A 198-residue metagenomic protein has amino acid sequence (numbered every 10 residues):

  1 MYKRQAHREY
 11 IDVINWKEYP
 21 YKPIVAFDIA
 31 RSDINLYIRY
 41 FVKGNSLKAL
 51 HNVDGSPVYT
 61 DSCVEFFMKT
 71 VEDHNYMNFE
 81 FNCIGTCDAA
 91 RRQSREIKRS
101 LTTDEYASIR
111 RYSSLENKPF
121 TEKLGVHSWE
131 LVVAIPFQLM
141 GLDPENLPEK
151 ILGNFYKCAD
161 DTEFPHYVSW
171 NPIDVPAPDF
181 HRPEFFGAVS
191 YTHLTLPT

Functional and structural regions predicted by a protein language model:
M1-Q5, T192-T198: Conserved small/polar residues in nucleotide/adenosyl-binding loops
H7, I14-R95: Surface-exposed, glycine/proline- and aromatic-rich loop segments on solvent-exposed faces across compartments
H7-Y10, N78-G125, E184-F185: Glycine-aromatic-enriched beta-strand/loop faces of beta-sandwich-type recognition domains, especially lectin-like
I29-A30, E116-H127, G141-D143: Acidic, contiguous internal or C-terminal segments within carbohydrate-active enzymes that form a structured patch used
S62-V64, N75-M77, H127-L131, E149-G153: Generic beta-strand structural signal
W129-M140: Localized edge beta-strand/strand-to-loop motifs within extracellular or lumenal beta-rich domains
M140-D174: Aromatic sugar-binding interfaces of carbohydrate-active proteins
E163-L194: Long, compositionally biased interface segments
